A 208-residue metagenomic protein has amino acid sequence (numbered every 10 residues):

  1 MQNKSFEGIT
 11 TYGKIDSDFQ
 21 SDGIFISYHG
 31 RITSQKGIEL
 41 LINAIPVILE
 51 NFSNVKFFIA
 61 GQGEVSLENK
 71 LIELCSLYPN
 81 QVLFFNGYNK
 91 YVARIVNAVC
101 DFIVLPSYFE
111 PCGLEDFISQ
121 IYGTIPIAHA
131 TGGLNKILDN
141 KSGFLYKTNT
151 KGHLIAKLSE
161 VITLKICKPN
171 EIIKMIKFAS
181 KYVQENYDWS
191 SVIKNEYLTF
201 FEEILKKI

Functional and structural regions predicted by a protein language model:
S17-K36: Conserved donor-binding/catalytic core segment of Leloir-type glycosyltransferases
I26, L41, F57, E196-Y197: A structural motif in glycosyltransferase catalytic domains
T33-V47: A conserved mid-protein helix/loop that constitutes part of the nucleotide-sugar donor-binding site
F52-I95: Nucleotide-activated donor-binding/catalytic signature segment of Leloir-type glycosyltransferases, i.e., the conserved
S66, N135-T163, N170-K174: Change "using UDP/GDP/dTDP sugars" to "using nucleotide sugars
A98-E110: Acidic donor-binding loop of glycosyltransferase active sites
I125-H129: Short hydrophobic beta-strand element within catalytic cores of glycosyltransferases and related nucleotide-activated
P169-T199: A charged, aromatic-enriched C-terminal amphipathic alpha-helix characteristic of glycosyltransferases across folds
